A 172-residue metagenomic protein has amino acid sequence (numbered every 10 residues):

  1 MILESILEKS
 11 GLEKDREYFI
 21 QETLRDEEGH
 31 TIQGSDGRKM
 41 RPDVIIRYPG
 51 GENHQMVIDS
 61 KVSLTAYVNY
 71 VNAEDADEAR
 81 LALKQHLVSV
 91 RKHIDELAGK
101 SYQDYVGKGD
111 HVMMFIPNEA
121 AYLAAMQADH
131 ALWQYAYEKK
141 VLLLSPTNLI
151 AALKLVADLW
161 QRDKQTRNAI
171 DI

Functional and structural regions predicted by a protein language model:
M1-I172: Amphipathic, heptad-repeat alpha-helical coiled-coil/stalk segments that mediate oligomerization, tethering
